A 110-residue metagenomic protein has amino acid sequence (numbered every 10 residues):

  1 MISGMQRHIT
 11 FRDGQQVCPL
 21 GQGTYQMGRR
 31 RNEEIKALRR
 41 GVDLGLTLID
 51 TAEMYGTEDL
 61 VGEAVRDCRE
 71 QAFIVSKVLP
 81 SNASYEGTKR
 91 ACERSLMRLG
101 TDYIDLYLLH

Functional and structural regions predicted by a protein language model:
M1-A72, D102: N-terminal binding-site loop/beta-alpha segment at the start of enzyme catalytic domains that lines or forms
Q26, R39, D43, R66 (+1 more regions): Glycine/proline-rich, positively charged, aromatic-decorated active-site loop/lid region on the catalytic face
V75-K77: Generic beta-sheet signal
L79-A83: A short acidic, glycine/proline-enriched capping/turn motif at secondary-structure boundaries, especially helix N-cap
